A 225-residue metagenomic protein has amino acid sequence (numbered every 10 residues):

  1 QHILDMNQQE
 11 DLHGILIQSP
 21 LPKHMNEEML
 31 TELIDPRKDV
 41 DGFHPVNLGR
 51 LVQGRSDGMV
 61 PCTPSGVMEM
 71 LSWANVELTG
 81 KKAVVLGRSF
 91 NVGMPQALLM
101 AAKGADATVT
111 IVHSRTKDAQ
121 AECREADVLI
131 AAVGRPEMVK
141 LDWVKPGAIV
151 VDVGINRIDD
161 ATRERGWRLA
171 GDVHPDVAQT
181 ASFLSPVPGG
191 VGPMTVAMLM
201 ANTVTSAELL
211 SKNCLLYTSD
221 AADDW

Functional and structural regions predicted by a protein language model:
Q1-E10: Short, well-structured alpha-helical segments in soluble
Q9-H13, E125-D127: Short acidic/histidine-rich motifs immediately flanking catalytic phosphotransfer sites in two-component signaling
D11, S19, L210: N-terminal glycine-/lysine-enriched basic segments
L16-K82: Anion-binding alpha/beta catalytic cores of soluble intermediary-metabolism enzymes, centered on
P61-V139, W143, I149: Glycine-rich phosphate/diphosphate-binding loop of Rossmann-like nucleotide-binding domains
W73-A74, L210-N213: A charged, well-structured terminal subsegment
I111-V191, T195-T205, L209: Rossmann-like adenosine-cofactor binding region
Y217-W225: Single conserved hydrophobic/aromatic residue that forms the stacking wall/gate of nucleotide- or nucleobase-binding
